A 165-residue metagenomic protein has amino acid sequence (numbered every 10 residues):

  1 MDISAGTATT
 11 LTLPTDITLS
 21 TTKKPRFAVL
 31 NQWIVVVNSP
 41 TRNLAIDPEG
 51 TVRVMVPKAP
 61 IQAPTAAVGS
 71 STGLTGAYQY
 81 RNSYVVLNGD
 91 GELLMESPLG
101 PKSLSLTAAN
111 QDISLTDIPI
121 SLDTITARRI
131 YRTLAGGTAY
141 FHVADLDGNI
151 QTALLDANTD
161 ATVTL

Functional and structural regions predicted by a protein language model:
D2-L165: Disordered, low-complexity "stalk" and linker segments at domain junctions of extracellular and cell-surface proteins
